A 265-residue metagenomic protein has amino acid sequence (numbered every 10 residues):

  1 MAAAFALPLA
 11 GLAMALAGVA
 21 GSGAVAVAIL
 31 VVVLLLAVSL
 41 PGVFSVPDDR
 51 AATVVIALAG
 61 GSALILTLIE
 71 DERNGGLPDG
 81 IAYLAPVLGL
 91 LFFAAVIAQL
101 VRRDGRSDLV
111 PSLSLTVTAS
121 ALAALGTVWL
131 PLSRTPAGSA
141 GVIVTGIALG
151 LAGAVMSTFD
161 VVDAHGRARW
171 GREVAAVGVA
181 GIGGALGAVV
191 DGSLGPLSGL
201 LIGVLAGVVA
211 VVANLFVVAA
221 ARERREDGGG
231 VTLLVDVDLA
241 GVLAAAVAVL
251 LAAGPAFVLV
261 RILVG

Functional and structural regions predicted by a protein language model:
M1-P41, A256, V260: N-terminal signal-anchor module of multipass membrane proteins
P8, A164-G265: C-terminal transmembrane helix-loop-helix hairpin of multi-pass membrane proteins
L16-V32, G76-F92, S133-L151, P196-V211: Structural signature of hydrophobic alpha-helical transmembrane segments
L34-P47, F93-L109, G153-R169, A213-L233: C-terminal ends of transmembrane helices
V38, A51-E72: A generic, lipid-embedded transmembrane alpha helix
P47-A59, A82-P86, R106-T118, G166-V179 (+1 more regions): Cytoplasmic-side transmembrane-helix entry/capping segments in multi-pass membrane proteins
I65-L84, V96-D108, T127-S139: Transmembrane alpha-helix boundary signature
Q99-R102, P111-I202, L215, A219: Conserved mixed alpha/beta catalytic, RNA-binding, or beta-rich assembly cores of soluble enzyme, regulatory
